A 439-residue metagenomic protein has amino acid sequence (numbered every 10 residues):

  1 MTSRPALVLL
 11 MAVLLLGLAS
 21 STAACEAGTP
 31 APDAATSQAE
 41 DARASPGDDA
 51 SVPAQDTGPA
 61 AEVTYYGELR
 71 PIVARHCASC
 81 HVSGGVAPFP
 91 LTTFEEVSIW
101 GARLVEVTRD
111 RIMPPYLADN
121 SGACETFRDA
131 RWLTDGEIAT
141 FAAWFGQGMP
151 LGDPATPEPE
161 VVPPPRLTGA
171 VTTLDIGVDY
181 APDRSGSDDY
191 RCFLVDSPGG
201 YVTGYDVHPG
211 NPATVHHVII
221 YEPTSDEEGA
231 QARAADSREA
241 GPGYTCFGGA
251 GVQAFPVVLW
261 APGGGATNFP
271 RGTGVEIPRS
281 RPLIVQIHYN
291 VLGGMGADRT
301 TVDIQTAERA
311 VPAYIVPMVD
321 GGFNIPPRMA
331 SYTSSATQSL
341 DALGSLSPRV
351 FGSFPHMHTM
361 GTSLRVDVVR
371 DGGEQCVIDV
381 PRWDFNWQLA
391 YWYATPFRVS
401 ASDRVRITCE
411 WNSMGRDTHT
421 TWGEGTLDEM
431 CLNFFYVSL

Functional and structural regions predicted by a protein language model:
M1-A6: N-terminal secretory signal peptides that target proteins for export/translocation
V8-T22: Bacterial N-terminal signal peptides
G17-A19, P71-A74, A240, G425: Processing junctions and N-termini across compartments
A24-P32, A39, A54-V195, S280-Q286: Aromatic- and Gly/Pro-enriched helix-to-coil junctions and flexible linker segments
P115-R128, T156-R349, F354-L439: Beta-strand-centric surfaces of beta-sandwich/beta-rich domains
